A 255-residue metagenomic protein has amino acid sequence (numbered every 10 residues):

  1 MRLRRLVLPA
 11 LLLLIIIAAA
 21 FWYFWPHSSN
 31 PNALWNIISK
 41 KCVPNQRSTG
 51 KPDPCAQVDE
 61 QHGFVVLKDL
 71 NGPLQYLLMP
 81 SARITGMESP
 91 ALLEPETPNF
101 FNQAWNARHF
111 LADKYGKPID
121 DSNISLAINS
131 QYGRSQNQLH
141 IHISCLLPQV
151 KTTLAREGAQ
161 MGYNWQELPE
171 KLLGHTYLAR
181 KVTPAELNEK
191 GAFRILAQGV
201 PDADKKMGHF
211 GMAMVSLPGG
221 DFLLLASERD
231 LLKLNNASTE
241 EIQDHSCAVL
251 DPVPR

Functional and structural regions predicted by a protein language model:
M1-L3: N-terminal Lys/Arg-rich, disordered targeting/topogenic segments
R5-P9, I17-R255: HIT superfamily nucleotide-processing domains
